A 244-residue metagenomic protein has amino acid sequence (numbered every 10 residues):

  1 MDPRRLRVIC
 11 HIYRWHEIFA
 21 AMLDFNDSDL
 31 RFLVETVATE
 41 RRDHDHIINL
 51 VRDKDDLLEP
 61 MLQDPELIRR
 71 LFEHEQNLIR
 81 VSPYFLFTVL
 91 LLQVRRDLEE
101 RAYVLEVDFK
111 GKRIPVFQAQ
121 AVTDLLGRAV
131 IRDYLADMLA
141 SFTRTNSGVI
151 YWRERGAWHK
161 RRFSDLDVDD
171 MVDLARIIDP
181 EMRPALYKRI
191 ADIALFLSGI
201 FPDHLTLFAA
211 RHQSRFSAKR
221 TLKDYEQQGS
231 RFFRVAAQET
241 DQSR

Functional and structural regions predicted by a protein language model:
D2-R244: Polar/charged low-complexity regulatory segments
